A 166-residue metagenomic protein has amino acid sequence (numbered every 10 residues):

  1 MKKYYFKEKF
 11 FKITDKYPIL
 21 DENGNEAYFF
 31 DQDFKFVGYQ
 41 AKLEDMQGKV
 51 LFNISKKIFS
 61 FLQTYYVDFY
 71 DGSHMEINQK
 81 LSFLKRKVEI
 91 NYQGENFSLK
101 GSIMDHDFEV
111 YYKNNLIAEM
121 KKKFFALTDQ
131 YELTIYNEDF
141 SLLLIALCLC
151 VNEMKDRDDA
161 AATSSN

Functional and structural regions predicted by a protein language model:
M1-N166: Intrinsically disordered, low-complexity proline/glycine-rich segments
